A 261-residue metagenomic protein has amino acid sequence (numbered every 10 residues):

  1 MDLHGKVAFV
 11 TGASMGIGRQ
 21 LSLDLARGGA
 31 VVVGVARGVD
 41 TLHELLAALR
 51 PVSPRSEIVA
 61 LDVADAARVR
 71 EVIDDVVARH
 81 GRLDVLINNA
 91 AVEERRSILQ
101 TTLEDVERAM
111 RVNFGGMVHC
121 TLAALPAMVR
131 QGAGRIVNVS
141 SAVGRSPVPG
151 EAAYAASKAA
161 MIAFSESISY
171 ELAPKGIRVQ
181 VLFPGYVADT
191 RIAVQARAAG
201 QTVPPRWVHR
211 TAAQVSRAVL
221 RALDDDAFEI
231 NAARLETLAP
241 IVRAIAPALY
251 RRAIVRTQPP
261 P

Functional and structural regions predicted by a protein language model:
V7, S14-M15: Conserved glycine-rich cofactor-binding loop
G28-L45: Conserved glycine-rich Rossmann-like NAD(P)H-binding loop of the short-chain dehydrogenase/reductase
L61-E71, L103: The beta1-alpha1 cofactor-binding region of Rossmann-like NAD(H)/NADP(H)-dependent oxidoreductases
S97-I98, D105-E107: Substrate-binding pocket helix/loop in short-chain dehydrogenase/reductase
T121, S157: Active-site helix of classical SDR
S141: Residue(s) in the substrate-gating loop at a strand-loop-helix junction that position the organic substrate next
V181, V203-A239: C-terminal helical subdomain
